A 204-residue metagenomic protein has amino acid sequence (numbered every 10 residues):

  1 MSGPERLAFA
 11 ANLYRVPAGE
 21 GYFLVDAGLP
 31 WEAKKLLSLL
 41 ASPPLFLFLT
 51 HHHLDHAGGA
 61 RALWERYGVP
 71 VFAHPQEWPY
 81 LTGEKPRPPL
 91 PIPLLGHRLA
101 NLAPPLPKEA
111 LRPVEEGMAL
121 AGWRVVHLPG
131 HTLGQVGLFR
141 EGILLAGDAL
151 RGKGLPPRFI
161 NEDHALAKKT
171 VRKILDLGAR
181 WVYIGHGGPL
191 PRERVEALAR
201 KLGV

Functional and structural regions predicted by a protein language model:
M1-L39, V136-R151: Conserved beta-strand hairpin/beta-sheet module of binuclear metal-dependent hydrolase folds, prominently
L7, L111-E116: Short acidic-hydrophobic, aromatic-tinged amphipathic segments that line or gate anion-handling sites
A10-N12, G28-E32, H52-D55, P129-T132 (+1 more regions): Short beta->alpha connector loops
V16, D26, L36, H51 (+7 more regions): Divalent metal-coordination and catalytic microenvironments
F23-V25, F48, V71, I143-L145 (+1 more regions): Residue-level marker for buried hydrophobic side chains located in beta-strands that build the well-ordered beta-sheet
A33-P113: Active-site HxH/HxHxD metal-binding segment of metal-dependent hydrolases
G122-R124: Conserved N-terminal boundary motif of the eukaryotic protein kinase catalytic domain
V126-H127, T132-K201: Metallo-beta-lactamase
